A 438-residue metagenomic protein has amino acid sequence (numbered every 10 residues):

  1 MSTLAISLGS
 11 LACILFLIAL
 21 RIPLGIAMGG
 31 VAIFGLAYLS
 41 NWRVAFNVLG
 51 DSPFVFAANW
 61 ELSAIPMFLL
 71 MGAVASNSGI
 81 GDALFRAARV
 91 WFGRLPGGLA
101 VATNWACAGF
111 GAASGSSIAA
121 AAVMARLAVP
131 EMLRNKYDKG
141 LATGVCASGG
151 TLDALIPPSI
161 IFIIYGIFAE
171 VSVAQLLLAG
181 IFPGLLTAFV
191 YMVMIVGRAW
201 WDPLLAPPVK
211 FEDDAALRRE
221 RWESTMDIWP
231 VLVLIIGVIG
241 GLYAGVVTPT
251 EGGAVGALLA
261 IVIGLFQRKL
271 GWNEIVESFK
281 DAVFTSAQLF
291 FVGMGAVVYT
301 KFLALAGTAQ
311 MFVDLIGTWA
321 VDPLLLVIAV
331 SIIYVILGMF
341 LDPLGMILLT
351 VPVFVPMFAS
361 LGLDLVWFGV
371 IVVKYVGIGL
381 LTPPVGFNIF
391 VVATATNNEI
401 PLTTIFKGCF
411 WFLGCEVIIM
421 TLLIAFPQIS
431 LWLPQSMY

Functional and structural regions predicted by a protein language model:
M1-Y438: Alpha-helical transmembrane segments of multi-pass membrane transport proteins
